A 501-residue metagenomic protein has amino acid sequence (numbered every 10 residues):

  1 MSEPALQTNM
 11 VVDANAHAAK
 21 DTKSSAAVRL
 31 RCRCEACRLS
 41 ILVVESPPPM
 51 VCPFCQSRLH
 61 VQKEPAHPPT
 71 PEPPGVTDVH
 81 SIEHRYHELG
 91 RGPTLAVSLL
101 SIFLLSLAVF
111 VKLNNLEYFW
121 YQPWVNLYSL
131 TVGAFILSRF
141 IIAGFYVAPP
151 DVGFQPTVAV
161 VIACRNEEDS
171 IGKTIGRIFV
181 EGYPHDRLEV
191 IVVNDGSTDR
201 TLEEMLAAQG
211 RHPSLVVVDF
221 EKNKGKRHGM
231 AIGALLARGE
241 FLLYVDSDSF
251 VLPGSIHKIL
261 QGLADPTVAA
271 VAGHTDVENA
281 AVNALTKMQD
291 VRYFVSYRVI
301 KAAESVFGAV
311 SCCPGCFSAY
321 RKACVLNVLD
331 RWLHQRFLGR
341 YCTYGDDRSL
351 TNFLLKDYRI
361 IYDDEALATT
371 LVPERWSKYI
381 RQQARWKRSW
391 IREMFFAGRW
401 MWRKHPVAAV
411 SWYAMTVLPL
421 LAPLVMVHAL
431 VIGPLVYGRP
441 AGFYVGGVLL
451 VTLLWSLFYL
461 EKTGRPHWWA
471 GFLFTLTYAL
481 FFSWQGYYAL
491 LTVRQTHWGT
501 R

Functional and structural regions predicted by a protein language model:
V28-L30, P48: Short metal-coordination and nucleic-acid-contact micro-motifs, chiefly zinc-binding Cys/His arrays
C32-C37, C52-C55: Short cysteine-rich clusters marking metal-coordination/redox-active sites
L42, H60: Short functional micro-motifs and their immediate structural scaffolds
S46-V51, E64-T70, A366: Short cysteine/histidine-rich zinc-coordinating motifs and their immediately flanking basic loops
Q62-H87, R388-H405: Cytosolic juxtamembrane N-terminal segments of multi-pass membrane proteins
G75-K173: N-proximal low-complexity "stem/linker" segments adjacent to membrane-targeting elements
L107-G144, P150-G153, W412-T496: Membrane-embedded multi-pass helical conduit in multi-pass membrane proteins, especially envelope-biosynthetic
V152-M401: Non-transmembrane catalytic domains and loops of membrane-associated enzymes and transporters that build or traffic
